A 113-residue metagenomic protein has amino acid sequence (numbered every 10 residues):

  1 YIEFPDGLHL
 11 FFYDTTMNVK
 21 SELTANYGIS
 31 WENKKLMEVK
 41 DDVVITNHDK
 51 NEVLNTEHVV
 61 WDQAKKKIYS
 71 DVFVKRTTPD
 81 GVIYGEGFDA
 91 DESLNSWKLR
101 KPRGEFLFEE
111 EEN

Functional and structural regions predicted by a protein language model:
Y1-N113: Mature-chain termini and adjacent capping regions
